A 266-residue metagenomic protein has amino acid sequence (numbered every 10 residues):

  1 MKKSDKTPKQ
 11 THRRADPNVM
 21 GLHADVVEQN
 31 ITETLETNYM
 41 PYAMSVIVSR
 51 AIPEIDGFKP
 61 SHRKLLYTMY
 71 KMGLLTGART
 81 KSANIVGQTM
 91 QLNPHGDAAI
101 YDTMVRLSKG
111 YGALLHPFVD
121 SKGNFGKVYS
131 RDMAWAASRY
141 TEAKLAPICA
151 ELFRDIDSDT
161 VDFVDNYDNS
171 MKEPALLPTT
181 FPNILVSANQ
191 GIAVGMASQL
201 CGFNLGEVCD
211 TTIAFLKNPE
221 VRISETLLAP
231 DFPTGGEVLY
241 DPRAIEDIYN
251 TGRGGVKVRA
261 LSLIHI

Functional and structural regions predicted by a protein language model:
M1-G252: Catalytic phosphate-handling regions of large nucleic-acid enzymes and associated NTPases
T180-P182, R259-S262: Generic recognition of flexible, low-complexity loop/linker segments
G255-V256: Acidic, glycine-rich flexible loop/linker segments
I264-I266: Conserved small/polar residues in nucleotide/adenosyl-binding loops
